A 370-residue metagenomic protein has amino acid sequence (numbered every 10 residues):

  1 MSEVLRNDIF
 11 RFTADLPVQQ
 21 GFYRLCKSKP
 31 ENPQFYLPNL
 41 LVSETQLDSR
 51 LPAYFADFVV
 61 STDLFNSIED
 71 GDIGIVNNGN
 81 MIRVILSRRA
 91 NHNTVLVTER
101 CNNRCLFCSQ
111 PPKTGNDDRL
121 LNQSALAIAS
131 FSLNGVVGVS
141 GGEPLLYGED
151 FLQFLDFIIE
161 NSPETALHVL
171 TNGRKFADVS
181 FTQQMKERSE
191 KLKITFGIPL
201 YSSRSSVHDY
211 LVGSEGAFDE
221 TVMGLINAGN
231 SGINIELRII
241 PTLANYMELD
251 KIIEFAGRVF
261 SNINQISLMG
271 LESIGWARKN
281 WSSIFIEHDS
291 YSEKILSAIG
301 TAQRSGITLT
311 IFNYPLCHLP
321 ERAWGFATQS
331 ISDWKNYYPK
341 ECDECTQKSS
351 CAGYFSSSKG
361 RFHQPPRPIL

Functional and structural regions predicted by a protein language model:
M1-N91, K294, T301-L309: Flexible, acidic/Gly-rich N-terminal and inter-domain linker regions that tether and position cofactor-handling modules
E3-F12, P320-L370: Flexible mid-to-C-terminal extensions adjoining Fe-S/redox cofactors in radical SAM and related proteins
L86-N122: Canonical Radical SAM [4Fe-4S] cluster-binding loop centered on the CxxxCxxC motif and its immediate flanking residues
C108-L120, F131-Y147, I159-D178, R188-V222 (+2 more regions): Core AdoMet radical
L121-V136, S357-L370: Short microdomains enriched in Cys/His and/or Lys/Arg
V137, K193-F196, D219-W281, S290-Y314: Conserved C-terminal portion of the radical SAM core fold that forms the substrate/S-adenosylmethionine-binding
E149-D156, A177-R188, M247-F255: Distinct, well-ordered alpha-helical segments
T182-Y201, I253-L268, A327-A352: Structural recognition of alpha->loop->beta junctions
